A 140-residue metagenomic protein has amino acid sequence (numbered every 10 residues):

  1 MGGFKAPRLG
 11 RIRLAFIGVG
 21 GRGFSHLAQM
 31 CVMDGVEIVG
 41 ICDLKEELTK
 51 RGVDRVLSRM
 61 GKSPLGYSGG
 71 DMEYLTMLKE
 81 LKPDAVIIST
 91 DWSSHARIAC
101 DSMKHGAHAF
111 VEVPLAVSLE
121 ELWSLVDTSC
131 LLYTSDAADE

Functional and structural regions predicted by a protein language model:
M1-A107, E120-D127, L131-L132: N-terminal glycine-/serine-/threonine-rich beta1-alpha1-beta2 phosphate-ribose binding loop of Rossmann-like
I17, D139-E140: Short stretches within intrinsically disordered, low-complexity N-terminal or propeptide regions
G106, V113-P114: Short helix/strand-capping hinge loops at secondary-structure junctions that flank key functional elements
E112, E121, E140: Acidic-residue sensor for enzyme active/binding pockets
V117: Hydrophobic/aromatic residue at the end of a short beta strand that borders the catalytic acidic motif
Y133-A138: Conserved small/polar residues in nucleotide/adenosyl-binding loops
